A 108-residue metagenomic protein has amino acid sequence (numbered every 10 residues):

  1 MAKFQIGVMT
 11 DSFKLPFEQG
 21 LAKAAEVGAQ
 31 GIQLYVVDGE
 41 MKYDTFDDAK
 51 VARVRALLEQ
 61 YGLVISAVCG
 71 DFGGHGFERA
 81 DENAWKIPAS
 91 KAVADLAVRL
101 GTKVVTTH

Functional and structural regions predicted by a protein language model:
M1-V104: N-terminal pre-domain/capping segments
H108: Hydrophobic, well-structured mid-protein blocks that either form specific transmembrane helices
